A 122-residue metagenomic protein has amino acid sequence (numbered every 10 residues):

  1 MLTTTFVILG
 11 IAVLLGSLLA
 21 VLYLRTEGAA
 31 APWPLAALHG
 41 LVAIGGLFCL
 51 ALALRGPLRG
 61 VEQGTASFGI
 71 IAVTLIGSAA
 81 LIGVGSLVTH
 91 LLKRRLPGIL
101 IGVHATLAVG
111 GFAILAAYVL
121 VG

Functional and structural regions predicted by a protein language model:
M1-G122: Membrane-embedded alpha-helical bundles that constitute the cytochrome b-like, heme-associated redox core of multi-pass
